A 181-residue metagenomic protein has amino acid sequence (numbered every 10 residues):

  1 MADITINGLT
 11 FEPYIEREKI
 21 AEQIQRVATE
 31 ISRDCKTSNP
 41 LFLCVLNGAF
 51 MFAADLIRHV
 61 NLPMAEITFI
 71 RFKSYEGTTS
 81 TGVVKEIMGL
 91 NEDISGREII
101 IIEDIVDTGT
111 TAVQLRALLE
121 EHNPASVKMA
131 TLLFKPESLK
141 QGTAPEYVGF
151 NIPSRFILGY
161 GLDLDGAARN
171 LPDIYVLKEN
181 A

Functional and structural regions predicted by a protein language model:
M1-A181: PRPP-associated nucleotide enzymes
